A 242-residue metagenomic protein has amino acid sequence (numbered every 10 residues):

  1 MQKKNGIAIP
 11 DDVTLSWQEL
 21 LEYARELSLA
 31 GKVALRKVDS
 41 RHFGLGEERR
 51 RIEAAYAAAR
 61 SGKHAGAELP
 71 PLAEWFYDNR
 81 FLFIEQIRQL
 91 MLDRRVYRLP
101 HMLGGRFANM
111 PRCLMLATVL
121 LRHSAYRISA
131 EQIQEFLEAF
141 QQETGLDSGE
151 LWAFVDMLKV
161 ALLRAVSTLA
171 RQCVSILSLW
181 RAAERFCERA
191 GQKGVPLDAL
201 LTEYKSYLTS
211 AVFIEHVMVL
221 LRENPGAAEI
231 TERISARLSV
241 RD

Functional and structural regions predicted by a protein language model:
I7-F107, R185: ATP-dependent phospho-/nucleotidyl transfer catalytic cores
S40-L45, M102, L120-Y126, V155 (+1 more regions): A ubiquitous short alpha-helical element
L45, F76, R106-C113, S129 (+2 more regions): Generic alpha-helical segment signature
A58, Q89-V96, Y126, L146-G149 (+5 more regions): Intrinsically disordered or highly flexible coil/loop and linker segments, enriched in small and charged/polar residues
M110-L151, L158-S175: Active-site activation/catalytic loop segments of kinase-like enzymes and analogous catalytic loops in related
W180-D242: Soluble N-terminal domains of membrane-associated systems
